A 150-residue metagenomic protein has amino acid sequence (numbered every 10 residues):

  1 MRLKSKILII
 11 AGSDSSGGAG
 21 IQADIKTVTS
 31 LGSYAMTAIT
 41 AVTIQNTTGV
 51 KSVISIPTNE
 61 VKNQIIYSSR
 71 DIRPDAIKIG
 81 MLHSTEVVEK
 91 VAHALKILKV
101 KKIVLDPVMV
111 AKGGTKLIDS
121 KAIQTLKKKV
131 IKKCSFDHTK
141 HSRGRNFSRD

Functional and structural regions predicted by a protein language model:
M1-A76, K132, N146-S148: Small-residue (G/A/S/T)-rich helix-start motifs and N-terminal tracts that mark the onset
I79, S84-D150: Conserved beta-alpha-beta core of the PfkB/ribokinase-like small-molecule kinase fold
